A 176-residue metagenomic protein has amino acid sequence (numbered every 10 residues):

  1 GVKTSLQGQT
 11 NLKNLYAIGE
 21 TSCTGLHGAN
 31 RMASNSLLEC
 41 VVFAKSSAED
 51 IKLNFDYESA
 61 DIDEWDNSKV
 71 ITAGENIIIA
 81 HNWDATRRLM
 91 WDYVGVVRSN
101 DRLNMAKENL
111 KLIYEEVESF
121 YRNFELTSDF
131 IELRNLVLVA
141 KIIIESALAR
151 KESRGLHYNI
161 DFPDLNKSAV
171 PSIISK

Functional and structural regions predicted by a protein language model:
V2-A17, T21-K176: Glycine- and aromatic-enriched mobile tails/lids
